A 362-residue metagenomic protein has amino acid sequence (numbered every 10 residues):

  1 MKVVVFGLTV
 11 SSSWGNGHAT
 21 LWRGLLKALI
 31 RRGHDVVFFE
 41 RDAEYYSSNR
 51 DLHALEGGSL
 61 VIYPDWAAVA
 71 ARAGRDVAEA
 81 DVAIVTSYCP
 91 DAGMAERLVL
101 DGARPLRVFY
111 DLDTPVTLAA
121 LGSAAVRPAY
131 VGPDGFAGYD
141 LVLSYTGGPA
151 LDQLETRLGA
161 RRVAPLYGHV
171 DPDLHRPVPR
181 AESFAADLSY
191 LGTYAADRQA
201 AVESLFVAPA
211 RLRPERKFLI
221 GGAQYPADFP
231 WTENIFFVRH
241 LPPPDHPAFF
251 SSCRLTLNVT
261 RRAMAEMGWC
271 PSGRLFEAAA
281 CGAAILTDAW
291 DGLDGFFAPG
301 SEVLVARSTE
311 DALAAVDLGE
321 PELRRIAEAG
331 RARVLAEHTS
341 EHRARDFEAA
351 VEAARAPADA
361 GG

Functional and structural regions predicted by a protein language model:
M1-V3: Extreme N-terminal starter segment of soluble prokaryotic enzymes
G7, G15, W22-K27, R32 (+3 more regions): Extended catalytic core of nucleotide-activated donor transferases of GT-like folds
G7-S11, G15, T20-G24, F38-Y45 (+4 more regions): Catalytic binding pocket for nucleotide-activated donors in carbohydrate/polymer assembly enzymes
L21, K27, D171-L255, A265 (+1 more regions): Conserved catalytic-core segment of nucleotide-activated headgroup transferases in glycan assembly
V36-V37, R107, V163, R216-F218 (+1 more regions): Hydrophobic anchor at the start of a short beta-strand that flanks the dinucleotide cofactor-binding loop
G93-E96, Q199, E266-W269: Glycine/threonine-rich flexible loop motifs
L166-H169: Carbohydrate-associated surface elements
